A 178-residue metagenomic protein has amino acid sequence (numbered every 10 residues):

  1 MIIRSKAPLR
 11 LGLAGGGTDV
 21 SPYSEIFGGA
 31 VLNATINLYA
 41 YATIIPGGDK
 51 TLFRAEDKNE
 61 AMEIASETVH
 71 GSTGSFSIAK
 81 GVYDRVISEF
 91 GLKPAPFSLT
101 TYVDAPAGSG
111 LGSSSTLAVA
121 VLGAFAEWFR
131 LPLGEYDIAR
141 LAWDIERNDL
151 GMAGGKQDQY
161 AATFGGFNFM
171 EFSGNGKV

Functional and structural regions predicted by a protein language model:
I2-P8, A14-G29, L52, A61-E63 (+1 more regions): ATP-dependent small-molecule kinase catalytic core of the GHMP/sugar-kinase superfamily and closely related
I3, N37-D144: Anion-binding (especially nucleotide phosphate/pyrophosphate-binding) glycine-rich loop and adjoining beta-alpha core
I36-N37, F164: Short, solvent-exposed loop/turn segments at the edges of secondary structure
